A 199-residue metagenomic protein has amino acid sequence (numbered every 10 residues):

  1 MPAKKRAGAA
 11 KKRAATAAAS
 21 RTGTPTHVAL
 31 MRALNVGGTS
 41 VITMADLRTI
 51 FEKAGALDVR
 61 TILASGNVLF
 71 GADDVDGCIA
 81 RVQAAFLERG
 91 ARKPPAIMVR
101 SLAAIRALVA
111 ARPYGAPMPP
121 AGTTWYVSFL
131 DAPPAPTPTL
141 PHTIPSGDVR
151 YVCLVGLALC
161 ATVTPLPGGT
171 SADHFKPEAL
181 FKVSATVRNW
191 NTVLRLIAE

Functional and structural regions predicted by a protein language model:
P2-K5, S20-E199: Surface-exposed, charge/polar-rich loops and edge strands
A3-A10, A14: Low-complexity, polybasic segments enriched for Lys interleaved with small residues
